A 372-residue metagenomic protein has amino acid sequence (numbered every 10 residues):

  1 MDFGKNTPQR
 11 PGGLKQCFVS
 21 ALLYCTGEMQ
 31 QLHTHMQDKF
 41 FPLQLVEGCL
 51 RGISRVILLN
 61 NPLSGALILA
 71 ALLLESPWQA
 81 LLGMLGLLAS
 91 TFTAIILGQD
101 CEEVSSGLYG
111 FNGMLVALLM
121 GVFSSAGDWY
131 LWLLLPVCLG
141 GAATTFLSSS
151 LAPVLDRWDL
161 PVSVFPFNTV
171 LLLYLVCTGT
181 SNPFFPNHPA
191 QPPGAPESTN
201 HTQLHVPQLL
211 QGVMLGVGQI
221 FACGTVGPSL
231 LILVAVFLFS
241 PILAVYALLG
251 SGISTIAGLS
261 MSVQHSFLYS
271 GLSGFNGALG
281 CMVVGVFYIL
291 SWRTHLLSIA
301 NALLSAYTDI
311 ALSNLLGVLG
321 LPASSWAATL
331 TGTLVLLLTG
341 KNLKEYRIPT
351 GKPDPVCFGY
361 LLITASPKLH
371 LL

Functional and structural regions predicted by a protein language model:
M1-Q99, L215-A222, L231-F239, G332 (+2 more regions): N-terminal signal-anchor module of multipass membrane proteins
S90-E102, T145-L155, I232-F237, V283-V286: C-terminal ends of transmembrane helices
T91-F92, T144-T145, V170-V176, G252-S260 (+2 more regions): Aromatic-anchored segments of alpha-helical transmembrane domains
A94-Y109, M114-S125, G258-I289: A structural feature that tracks compact, well-ordered secondary-structure segments with a strong bias toward
S106-Y109, G113-P193: Membrane-interface helix-loop-helix junctions at boundaries between adjacent transmembrane segments
W132-L135, W158-P166, S270-F275, H295-I299 (+1 more regions): Loop-to-transmembrane alpha-helix initiation sites
S163-L238, I242-G252: Generic multipass alpha-helical transmembrane bundles of integral membrane proteins
P166-V170, A247-S254, H295-A306, A328: Central hydrophobic cores of alpha-helical transmembrane segments in multi-pass integral membrane proteins
